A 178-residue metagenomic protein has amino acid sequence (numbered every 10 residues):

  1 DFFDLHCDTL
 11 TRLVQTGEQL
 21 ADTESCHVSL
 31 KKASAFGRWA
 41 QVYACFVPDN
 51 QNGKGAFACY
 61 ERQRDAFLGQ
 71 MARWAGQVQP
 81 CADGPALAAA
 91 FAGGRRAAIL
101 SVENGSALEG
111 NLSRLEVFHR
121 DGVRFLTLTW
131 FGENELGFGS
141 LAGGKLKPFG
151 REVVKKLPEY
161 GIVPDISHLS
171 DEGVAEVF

Functional and structural regions predicted by a protein language model:
D1-R151: N-terminal hydrophobic targeting/anchoring segments and the immediately downstream early-domain regions of hydrolases
G143-F178: Loop-centered beta-sheet repeat module
